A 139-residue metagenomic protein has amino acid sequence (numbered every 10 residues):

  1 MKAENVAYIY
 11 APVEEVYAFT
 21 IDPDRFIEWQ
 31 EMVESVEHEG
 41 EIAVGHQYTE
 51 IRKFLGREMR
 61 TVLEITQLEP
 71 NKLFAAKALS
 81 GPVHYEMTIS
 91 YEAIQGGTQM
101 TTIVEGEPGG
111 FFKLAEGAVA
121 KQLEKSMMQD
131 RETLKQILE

Functional and structural regions predicted by a protein language model:
M1-E37, A43: Hydrophobic ligand-binding cavity/cleft-lining segments
K2-E4, E58-V62, V83-T88: Short, surface-exposed coil-to-beta transition loops
A3, E34-V36, Q47-T49, L73 (+1 more regions): Short structured motifs
Y10-E14, E41-I42, T66-N71, S90-Q99 (+1 more regions): A short, structured loop/turn motif at beta-sheet edges
E37-H38, K135-E139: Short, highly charged C-terminal tails/helix-capping segments
Y48-K53, F74-S80: Short beta-strand segments that buttress and anchor functional surface loops
K53-M59, P108-F111: Short, cysteine-centered beta-strand-loop-beta hairpins and adjacent loop/turn segments enriched in charged/polar
K77-Q129, L134-Q136: Beta-strand/loop substructures that line and gate deep hydrophobic ligand-binding cavities in soluble
